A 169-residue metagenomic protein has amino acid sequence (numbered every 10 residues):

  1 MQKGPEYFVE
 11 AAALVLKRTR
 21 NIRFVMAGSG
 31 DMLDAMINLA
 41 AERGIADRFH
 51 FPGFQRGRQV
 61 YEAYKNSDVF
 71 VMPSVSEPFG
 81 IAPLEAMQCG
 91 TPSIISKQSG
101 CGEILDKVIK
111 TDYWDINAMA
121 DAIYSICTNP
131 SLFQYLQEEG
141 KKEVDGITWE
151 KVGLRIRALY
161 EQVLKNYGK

Functional and structural regions predicted by a protein language model:
M1-L14, F24, D31-I37: A conserved mid-protein helix/loop that constitutes part of the nucleotide-sugar donor-binding site
I37-Q55: Nucleotide-activated donor-binding/catalytic signature segment of Leloir-type glycosyltransferases, i.e., the conserved
F54-Q55, E62-S67: Short alpha-helical donor nucleotide-sugar binding micro-motif in glycosyltransferases
V75: Aromatic "clamp/platform" in nucleotide-sugar-dependent glycosyltransferases that forms part of the donor/acceptor
G80-P83, C101: Short glycine/serine-rich donor-binding loops of glycosyltransferases
P92-I95: Short hydrophobic beta-strand element within catalytic cores of glycosyltransferases and related nucleotide-activated
V108-N117, S125-P130: Conserved acidic donor-binding segment of nucleotide-sugar-dependent glycosyltransferases
S131-K165: A charged, aromatic-enriched C-terminal amphipathic alpha-helix characteristic of glycosyltransferases across folds
